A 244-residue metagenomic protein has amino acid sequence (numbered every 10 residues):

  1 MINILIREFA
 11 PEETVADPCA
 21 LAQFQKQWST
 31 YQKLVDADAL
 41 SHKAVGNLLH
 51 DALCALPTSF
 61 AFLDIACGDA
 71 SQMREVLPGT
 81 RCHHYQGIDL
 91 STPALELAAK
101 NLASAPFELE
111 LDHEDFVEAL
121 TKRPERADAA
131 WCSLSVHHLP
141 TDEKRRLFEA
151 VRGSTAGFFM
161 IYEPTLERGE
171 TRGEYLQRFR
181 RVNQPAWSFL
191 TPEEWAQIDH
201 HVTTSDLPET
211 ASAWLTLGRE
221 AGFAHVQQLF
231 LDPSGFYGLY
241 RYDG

Functional and structural regions predicted by a protein language model:
I2-L56: Conserved class I S-adenosyl-L-methionine
L63, A70-E118: Class I SAM-dependent methyltransferase SAM/SAH-binding core
E118-P124: Short conserved loop adjoining the S-adenosyl-L-methionine
W131: A conserved beta-strand element that flanks and buttresses the S-adenosyl-L-methionine
L134-S135: Short catalytic micro-motifs in class I SAM-dependent methyltransferases
R145-G157: A short glycine-rich, Lys/Arg-flanked "PGG" loop and its adjoining helix->strand segment in the class I
Y162-R219: C-terminal alpha-helical "lid/dimerization" subdomain adjacent to the S-adenosyl-L-methionine
F230-G244: Core SAM-dependent methyltransferase catalytic element
